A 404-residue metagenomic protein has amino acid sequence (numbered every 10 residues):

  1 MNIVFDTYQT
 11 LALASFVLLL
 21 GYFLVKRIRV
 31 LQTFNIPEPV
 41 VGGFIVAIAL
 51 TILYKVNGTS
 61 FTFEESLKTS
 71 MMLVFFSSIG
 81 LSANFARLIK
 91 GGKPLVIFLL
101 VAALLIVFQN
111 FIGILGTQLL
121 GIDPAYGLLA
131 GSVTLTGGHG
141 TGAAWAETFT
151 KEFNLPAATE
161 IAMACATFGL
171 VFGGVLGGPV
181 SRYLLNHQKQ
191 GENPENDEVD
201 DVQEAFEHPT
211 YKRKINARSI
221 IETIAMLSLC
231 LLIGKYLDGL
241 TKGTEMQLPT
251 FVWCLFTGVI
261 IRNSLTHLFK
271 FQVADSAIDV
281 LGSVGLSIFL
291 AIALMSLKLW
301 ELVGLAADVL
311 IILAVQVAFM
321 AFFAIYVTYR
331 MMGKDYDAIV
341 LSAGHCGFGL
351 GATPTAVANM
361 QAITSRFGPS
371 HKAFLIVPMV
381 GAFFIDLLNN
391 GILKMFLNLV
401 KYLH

Functional and structural regions predicted by a protein language model:
M1-F5, L11, S15-L20, R182-I221 (+1 more regions): Intrinsically disordered, low-complexity non-transmembrane regions of multi-pass membrane transporters
I3-F16, T62-F75, A125-S132, E245-T257 (+3 more regions): Structural signature of hydrophobic alpha-helical transmembrane segments
V17, F44-I52, E64-G92, L255-L265 (+1 more regions): Hydrophobic transmembrane alpha-helices of secondary-active transporters and Na+-translocating membrane complexes
L20-Q32, S78-K90, V180, I261-D275 (+1 more regions): C-terminal ends of transmembrane helices
L24-V40, N57, F61, H187 (+2 more regions): Flexible hinge motifs at transmembrane-helix junctions and intramembrane kinks/re-entrant loops in multi-pass membrane
N84-I114, T167, I224, V280 (+1 more regions): Entry/N-cap segments of selected transmembrane alpha helices and their immediately preceding amphipathic helices
L115-I122, A166-A205, V327-Y336, G381-H404: Juxtamembrane and boundary regions of transmembrane helices in multi-pass small-molecule transporters and channels
G116-I161, F168, V180, N196-V199 (+1 more regions): Alpha-helical membrane segments and immediately flanking helix-loop junctions that form or couple to the substrate/ion
